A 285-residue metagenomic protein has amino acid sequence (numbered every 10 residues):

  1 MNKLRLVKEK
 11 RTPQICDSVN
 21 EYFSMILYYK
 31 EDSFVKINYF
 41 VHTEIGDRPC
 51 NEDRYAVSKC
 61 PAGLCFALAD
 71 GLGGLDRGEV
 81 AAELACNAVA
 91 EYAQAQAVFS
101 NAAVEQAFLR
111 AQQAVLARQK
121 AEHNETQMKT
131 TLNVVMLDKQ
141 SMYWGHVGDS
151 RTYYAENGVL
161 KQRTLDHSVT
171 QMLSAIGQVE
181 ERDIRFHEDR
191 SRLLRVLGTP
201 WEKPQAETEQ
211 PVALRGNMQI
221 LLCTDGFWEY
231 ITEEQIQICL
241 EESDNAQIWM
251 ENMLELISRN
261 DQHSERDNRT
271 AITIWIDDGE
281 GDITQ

Functional and structural regions predicted by a protein language model:
K3-Q285: PP2C/PPM-type serine/threonine phosphatase catalytic domain
